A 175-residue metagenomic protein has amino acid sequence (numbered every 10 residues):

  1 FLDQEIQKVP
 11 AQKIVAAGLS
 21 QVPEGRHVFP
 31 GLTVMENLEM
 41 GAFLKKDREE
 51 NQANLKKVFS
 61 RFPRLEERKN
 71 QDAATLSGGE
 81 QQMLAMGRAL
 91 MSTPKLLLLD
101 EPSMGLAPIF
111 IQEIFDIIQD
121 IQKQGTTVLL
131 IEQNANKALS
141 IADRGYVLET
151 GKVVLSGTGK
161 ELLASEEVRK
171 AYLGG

Functional and structural regions predicted by a protein language model:
L2-A17, G159: ABC ATPase NBD Q-loop/coupling interface
V9-A11, V34-A53, R61-E66, G175: ABC-type ATPase nucleotide-binding domains, specifically the catalytic core motifs of the NBD
D72-L76, E80: Conserved ABC ATPase signature
A89-L90: ABC ATPase C-loop
T93: Conserved catalytic motifs of ABC-family nucleotide-binding domains
L97-E101: Catalytic Walker B motif of ABC-type/P-loop ATPase nucleotide-binding domains
R144, S156: Short, glycine/charged-rich "phosphate-handling" switch motifs in NTP-dependent and phosphotransfer domains
